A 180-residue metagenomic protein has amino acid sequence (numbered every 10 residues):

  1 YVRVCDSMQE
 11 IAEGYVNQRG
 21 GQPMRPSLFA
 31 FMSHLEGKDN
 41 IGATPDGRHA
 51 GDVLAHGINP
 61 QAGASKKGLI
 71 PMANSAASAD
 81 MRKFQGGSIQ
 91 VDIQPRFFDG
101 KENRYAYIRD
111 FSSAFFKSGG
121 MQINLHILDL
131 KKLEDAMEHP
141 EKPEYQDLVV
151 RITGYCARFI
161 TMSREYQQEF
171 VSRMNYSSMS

Functional and structural regions predicted by a protein language model:
Y1-S180: Acidic, glycine-enriched catalytic cores built around paired aspartates
